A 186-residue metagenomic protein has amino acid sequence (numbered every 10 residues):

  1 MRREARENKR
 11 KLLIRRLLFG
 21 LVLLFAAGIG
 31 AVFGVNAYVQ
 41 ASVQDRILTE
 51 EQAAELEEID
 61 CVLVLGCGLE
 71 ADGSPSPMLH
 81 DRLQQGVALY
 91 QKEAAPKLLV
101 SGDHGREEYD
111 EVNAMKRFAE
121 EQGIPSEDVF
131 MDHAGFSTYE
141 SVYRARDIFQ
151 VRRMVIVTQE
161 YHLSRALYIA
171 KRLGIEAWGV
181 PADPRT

Functional and structural regions predicted by a protein language model:
E4-E51: N-terminal type II signal-anchor transmembrane helix that functions as the membrane-insertion/stop-transfer segment
A37-T186: A structural signal for short, hydrophobic/glycine-enriched beta-strand patches
